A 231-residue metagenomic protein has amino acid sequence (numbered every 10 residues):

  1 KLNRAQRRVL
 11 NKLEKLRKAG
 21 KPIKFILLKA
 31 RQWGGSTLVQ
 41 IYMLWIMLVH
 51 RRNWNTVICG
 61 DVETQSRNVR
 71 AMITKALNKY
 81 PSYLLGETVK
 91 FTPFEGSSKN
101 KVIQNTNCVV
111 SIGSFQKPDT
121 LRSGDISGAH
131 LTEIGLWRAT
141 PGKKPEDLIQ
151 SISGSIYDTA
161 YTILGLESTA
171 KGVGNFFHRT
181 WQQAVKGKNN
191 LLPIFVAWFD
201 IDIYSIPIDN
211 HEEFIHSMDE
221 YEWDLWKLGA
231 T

Functional and structural regions predicted by a protein language model:
K1-T231: Phosphate/NTP-binding elements of NTP-utilizing enzymes
